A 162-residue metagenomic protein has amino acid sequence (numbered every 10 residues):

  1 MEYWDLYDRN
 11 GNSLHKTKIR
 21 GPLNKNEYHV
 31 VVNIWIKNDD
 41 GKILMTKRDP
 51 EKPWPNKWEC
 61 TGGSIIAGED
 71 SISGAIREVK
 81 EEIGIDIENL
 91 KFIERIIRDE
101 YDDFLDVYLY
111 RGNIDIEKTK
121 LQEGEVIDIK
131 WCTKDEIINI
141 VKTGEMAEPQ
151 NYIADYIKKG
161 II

Functional and structural regions predicted by a protein language model:
M1-N33, D39: Acidic, metal-coordinating catalytic segment for phosphate/diphosphate chemistry, firing primarily on the Nudix
L6, I36, M45, L109-Y110 (+1 more regions): Conserved hydrophobic "DFG−1" position in protein kinase catalytic cores
N10, N38-G41, D49, R111-I116 (+1 more regions): Short loop segments at secondary-structure junctions
K18, P55, A67, D99-D103 (+1 more regions): Nudix hydrolase/Nudix homology domain
R20-L23, I93-R98: Short, solvent-exposed loop/turn elements at beta->coil junctions and helix N-caps that rim active or binding pockets
N33-K57, G62: A glycine-rich, hydrophobic loop/mini-helix early in the fold
L44-M45, C60-F92: The catalytic Nudix box helix
